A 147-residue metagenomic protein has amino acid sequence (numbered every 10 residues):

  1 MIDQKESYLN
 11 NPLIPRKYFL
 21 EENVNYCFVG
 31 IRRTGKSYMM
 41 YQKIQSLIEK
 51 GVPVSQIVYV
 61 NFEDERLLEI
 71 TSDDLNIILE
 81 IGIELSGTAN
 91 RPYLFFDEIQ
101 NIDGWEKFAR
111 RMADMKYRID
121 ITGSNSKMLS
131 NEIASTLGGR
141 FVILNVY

Functional and structural regions predicted by a protein language model:
M1-Y147: Phosphate-binding site recognition
